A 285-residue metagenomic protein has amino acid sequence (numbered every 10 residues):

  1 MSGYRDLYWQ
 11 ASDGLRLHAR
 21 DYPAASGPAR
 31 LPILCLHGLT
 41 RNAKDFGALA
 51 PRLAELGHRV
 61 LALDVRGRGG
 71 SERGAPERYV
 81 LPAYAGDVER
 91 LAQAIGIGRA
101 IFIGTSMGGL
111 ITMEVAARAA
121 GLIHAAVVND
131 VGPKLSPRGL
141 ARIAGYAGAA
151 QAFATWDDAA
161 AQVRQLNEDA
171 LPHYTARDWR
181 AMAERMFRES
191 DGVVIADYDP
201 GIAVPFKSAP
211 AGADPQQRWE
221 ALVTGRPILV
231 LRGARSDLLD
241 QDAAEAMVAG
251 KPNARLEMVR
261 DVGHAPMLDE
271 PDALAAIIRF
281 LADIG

Functional and structural regions predicted by a protein language model:
M1-I33, E55-H58, I97, D272 (+1 more regions): Alpha/beta-hydrolase fold catalytic core
S12-L15, G47-E55, L61-I103, R279: Active-site loop/oxyanion-hole signature of alpha/beta-hydrolase fold enzymes
R20-G70: Conserved HGGG/HGGXW glycine-rich cap/lid loop of the alpha/beta-hydrolase fold
D64-G69, G132, V262-G263: Short beta-to-alpha linker loops that shape the active-site pocket of alpha/beta-hydrolase fold enzymes
G98-P137: Conserved hydrolase catalytic core segment
A154-A209: Conserved alpha/beta-hydrolase catalytic His-Asp/Glu region
E189-A249: Conserved serine/cysteine hydrolase catalytic core
V262-P271: Catalytic histidine-centered segment of alpha/beta-hydrolase-like enzymes
